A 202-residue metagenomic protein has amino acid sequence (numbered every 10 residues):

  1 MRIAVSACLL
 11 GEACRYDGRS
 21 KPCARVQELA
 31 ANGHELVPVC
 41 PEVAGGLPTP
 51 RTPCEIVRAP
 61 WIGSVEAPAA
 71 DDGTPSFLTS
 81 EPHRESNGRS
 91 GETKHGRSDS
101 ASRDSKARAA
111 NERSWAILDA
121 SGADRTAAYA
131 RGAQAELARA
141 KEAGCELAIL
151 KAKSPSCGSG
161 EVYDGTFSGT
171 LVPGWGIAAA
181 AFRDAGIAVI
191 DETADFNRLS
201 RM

Functional and structural regions predicted by a protein language model:
M1-I3: Extreme N-terminal starter segment of soluble prokaryotic enzymes
C8, K151-S154, A194: Short, well-ordered beta-to-alpha junction loops that form the rim of enzyme active sites and present histidine/acidic
G11-G18: Short N-terminal binding/cap micro-motifs at the start of the first secondary-structure element
A13, L47-P48, S156-S159: Short catalytic/ligand-binding loop motif for oxyanion handling, primarily in non-cytosolic enzymes, centered on
K21-T79, A101-L118: Short, surface-exposed acidic-centric catalytic microdomains
N32, E42-A44, D72, W115-R139 (+1 more regions): Divalent-metal-activated hydrolytic enzyme cores
D72-G73, R84, G88, G96: Short hydrophobic alpha-helical segments enriched in small aliphatic residues
C145-V162, T166: Internal, conserved structured core segments that host functional sites
